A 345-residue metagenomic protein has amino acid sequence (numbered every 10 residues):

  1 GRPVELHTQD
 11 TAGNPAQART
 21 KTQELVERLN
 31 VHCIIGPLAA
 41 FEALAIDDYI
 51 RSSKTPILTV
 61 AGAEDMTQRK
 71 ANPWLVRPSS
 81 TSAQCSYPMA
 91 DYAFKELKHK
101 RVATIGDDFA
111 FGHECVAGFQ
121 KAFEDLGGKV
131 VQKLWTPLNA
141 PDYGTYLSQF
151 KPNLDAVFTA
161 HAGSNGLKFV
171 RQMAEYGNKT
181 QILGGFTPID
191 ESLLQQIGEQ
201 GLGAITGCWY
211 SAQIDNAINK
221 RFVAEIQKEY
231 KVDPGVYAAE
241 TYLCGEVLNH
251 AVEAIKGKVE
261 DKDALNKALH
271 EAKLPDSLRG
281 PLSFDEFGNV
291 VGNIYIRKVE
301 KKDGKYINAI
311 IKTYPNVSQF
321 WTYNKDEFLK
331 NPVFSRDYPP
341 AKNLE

Functional and structural regions predicted by a protein language model:
G1-T8, E124-K129: Signal peptide-proximal N-terminal region of secreted/periplasmic/extracellular or secretory-lumen proteins
G1-V4, G36, T104-D107, D233-A239 (+2 more regions): Surface-exposed patches in mature extracellular/periplasmic domains of secreted proteins
T8, P15-H32, D91-K95, D142-N153: Short, well-structured alpha-helical segments in soluble
Q9-P15, L38-A39, I105-H113, S211-A212 (+1 more regions): Extracytoplasmic "Venus flytrap"
V31-L134, Q181-I205: Extracytoplasmic ligand/sensor domains, especially the bilobed periplasmic-binding protein
A40-R51, D155-Y176, C244-G245: Hydrophobic alpha-helical
G118, G163, K168, Q213-A272: Extracellular/periplasmic ligand-binding modules, especially the Venus flytrap/periplasmic-binding
E271-E345: Solvent-exposed, acidic/polar segments of extracytosolic/periplasmic ligand-binding ectodomains
